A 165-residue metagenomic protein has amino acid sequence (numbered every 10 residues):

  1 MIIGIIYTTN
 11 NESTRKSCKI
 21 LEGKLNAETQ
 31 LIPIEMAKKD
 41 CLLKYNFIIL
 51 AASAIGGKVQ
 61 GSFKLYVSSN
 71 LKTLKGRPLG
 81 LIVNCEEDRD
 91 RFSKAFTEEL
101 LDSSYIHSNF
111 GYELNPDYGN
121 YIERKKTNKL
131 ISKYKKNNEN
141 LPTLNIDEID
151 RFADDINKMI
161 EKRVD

Functional and structural regions predicted by a protein language model:
I2-N26: N-terminal beta1-alpha1 ligand-phosphate binding loop
G4, Q30-I32, S108: Structural signal for short hydrophobic segments within the conserved structured cores of catalytic domains across
I6-T8, L50-A51, I82, F110: Short hydrophobic segments within beta-strands
T9-S13, I55-G57, E87: Gly/Ser/Thr-rich loops at beta-strand to alpha-helix junctions that form or flank small-molecule/cofactor-binding
K24, E28, G57-D165: FMN-binding flavodoxin-like domain, especially the glycine-rich phosphate-binding loop
A27-K39, I48-A52: A short beta-strand-loop structural module common to alpha/beta enzyme folds
L42-L43: A short, aliphatic-rich alpha-helical micro-motif
N46-I49, P78: Structural motif
